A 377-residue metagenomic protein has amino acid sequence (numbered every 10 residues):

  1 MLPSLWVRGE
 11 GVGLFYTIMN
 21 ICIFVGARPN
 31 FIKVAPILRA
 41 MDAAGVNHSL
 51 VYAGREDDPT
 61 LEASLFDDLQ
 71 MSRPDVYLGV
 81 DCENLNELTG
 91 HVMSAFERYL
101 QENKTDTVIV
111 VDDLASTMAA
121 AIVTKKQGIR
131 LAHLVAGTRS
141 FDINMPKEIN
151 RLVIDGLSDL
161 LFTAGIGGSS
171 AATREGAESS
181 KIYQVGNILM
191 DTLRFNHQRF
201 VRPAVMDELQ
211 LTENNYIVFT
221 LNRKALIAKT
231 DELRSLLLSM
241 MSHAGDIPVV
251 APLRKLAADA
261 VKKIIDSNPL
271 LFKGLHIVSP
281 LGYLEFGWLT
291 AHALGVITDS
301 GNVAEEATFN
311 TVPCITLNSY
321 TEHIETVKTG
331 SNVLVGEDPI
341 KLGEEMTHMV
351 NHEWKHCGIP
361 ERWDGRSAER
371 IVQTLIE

Functional and structural regions predicted by a protein language model:
W6-G9: Glycine-biased, low-complexity coil/linker segments
G11-L14: Short, low-complexity export/processing leader segments characterized by acidic and small residues
Y16-V249, L256-E377: Nucleotide-activated sugar donor-binding and catalytic core shared by glycosyltransferases and related lipid-linked
